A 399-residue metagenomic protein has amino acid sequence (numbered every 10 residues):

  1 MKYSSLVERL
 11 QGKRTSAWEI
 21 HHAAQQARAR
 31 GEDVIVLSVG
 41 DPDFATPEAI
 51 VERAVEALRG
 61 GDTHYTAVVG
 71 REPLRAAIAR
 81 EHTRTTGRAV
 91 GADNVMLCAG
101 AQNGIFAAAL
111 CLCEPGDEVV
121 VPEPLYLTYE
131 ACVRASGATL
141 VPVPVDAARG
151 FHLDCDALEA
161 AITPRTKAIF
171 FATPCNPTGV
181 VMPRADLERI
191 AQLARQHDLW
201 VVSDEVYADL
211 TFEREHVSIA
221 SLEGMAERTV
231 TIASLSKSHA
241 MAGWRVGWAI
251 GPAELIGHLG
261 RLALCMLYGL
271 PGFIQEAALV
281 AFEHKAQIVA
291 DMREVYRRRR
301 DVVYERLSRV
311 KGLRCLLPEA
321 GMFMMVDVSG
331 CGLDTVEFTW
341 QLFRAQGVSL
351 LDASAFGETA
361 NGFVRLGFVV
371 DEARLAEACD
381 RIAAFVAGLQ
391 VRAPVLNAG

Functional and structural regions predicted by a protein language model:
K2-L6, L10, I20, Q26-V34 (+2 more regions): PLP-dependent class I/II
K13-T15: Extracytoplasmic catalytic/substrate-binding loops of multi-pass membrane glycan-assembly enzymes
V36, V55-V68: Phosphate/diphosphate ligand-binding glycine-rich loop within oxidoreductases
Y65-C98: Conserved N-terminal alpha-helix of the aminotransferase class I/II PLP-enzyme fold
